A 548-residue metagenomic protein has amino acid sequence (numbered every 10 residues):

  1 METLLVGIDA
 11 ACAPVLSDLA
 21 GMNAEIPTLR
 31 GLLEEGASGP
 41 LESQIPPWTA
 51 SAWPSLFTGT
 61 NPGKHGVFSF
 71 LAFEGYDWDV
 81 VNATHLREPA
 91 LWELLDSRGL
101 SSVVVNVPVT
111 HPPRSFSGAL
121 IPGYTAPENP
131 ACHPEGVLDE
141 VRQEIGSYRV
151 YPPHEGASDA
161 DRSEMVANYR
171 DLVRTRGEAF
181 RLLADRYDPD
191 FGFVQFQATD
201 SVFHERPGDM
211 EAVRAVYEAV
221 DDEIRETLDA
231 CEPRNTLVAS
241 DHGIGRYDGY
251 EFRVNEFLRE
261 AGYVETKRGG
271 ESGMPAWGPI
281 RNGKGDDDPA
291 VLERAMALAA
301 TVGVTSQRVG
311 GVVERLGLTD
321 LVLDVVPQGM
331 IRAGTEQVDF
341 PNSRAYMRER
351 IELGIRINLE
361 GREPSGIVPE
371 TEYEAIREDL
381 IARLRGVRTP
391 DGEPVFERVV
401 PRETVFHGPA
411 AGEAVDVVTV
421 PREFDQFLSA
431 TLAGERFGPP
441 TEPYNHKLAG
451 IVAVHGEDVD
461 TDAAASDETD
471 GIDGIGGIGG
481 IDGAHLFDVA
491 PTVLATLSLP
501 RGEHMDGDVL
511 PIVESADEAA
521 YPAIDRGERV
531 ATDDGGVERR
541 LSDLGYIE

Functional and structural regions predicted by a protein language model:
M1-E2, C132-V166, L172-A179, V254 (+5 more regions): Haloarchaeal acidic low-complexity proteome signature biased toward cell-envelope/secretome components but also
M1-L16, L32, L56, L95 (+7 more regions): Beta-strand elements within well-structured catalytic alpha/beta cores of enzymes that handle phosphate/sulfate esters
C12-Y187, N282-G285, T301, T305-L318 (+2 more regions): Active-site-proximal alpha/beta segments of enzymes that process anionic O-linked groups
P27, M165-G192, F196-V238, H242-R246 (+4 more regions): A long, amphipathic alpha-helix that forms part of the scaffold/cap immediately adjacent to metal-dependent active
L71-L94, P233-N235, H242-E423: Secreted, luminal/periplasmic, and some membrane-associated catalytic domains that remodel anionic oxygen-ester
E256-G285, R344-I367, F437-T496: Substrate-binding rim/cap in mid-to-C-terminal beta-strand-loop elements of soluble/periplasmic
D391-A414, G477, S498-E528: Polar, surface-exposed loop/tail segments that function as active-site lids or cofactor/substrate-recognition elements
L428-P439: Short, surface-exposed loop/helix-turn segments at secondary-structure junctions that function as lids/hinges flanking
